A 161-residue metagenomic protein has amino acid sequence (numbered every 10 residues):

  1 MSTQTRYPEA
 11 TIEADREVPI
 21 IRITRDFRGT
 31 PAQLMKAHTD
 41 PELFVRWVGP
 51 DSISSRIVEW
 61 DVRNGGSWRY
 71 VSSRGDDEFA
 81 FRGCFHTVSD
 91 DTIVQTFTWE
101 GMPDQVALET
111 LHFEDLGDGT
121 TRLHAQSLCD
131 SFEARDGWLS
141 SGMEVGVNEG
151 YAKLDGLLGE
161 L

Functional and structural regions predicted by a protein language model:
M1-I53: Hydrophobic ligand-binding cavity/cleft-lining segments
V18-T24, P31, S55, S67 (+4 more regions): Intrinsic-disorder/low-complexity, polar/charged segments enriched in Ser/Thr/Lys/Arg/Asp/Glu/Gln
I20, V94, T98-N148: Beta-strand/loop substructures that line and gate deep hydrophobic ligand-binding cavities in soluble
R22-I23, E42-A80: Short beta-edge strand/loop motif at the mouth of beta-sheet-based domains
T24-R25, I57-W60, F81-H86, F97 (+1 more regions): Hydrophobic/aromatic beta-strand elements that line small-molecule binding cavities or substrate pockets in beta-rich
P31-A32, R63, H86-D91, F113-R122: A short, structured loop/turn motif at beta-sheet edges
L34, F44, W68, F85 (+4 more regions): Hydrophobic pocket/interface hotspot
I57, L158-L161: Short, highly charged C-terminal tails/helix-capping segments
